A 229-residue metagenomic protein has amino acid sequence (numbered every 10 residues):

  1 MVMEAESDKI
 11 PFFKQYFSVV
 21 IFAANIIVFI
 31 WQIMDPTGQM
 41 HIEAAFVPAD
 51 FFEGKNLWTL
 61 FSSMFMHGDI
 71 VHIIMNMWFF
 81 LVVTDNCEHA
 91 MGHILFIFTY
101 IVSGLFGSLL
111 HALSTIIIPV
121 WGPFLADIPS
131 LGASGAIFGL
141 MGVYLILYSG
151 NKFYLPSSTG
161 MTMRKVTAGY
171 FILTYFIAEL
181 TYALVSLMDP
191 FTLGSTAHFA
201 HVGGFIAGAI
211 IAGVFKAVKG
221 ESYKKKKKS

Functional and structural regions predicted by a protein language model:
M1-S229: A detector for small-residue-rich transmembrane helices and their helix-helix packing motifs
